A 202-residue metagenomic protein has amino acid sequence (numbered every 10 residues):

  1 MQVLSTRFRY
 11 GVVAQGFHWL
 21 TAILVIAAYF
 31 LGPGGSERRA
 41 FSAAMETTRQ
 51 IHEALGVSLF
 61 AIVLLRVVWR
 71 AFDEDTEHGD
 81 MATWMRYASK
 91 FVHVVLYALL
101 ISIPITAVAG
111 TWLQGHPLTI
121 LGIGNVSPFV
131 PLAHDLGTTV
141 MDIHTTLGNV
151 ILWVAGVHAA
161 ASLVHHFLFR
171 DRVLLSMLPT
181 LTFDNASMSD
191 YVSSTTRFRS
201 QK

Functional and structural regions predicted by a protein language model:
M1-K202: Membrane-embedded alpha-helical bundles that constitute the cytochrome b-like, heme-associated redox core of multi-pass
